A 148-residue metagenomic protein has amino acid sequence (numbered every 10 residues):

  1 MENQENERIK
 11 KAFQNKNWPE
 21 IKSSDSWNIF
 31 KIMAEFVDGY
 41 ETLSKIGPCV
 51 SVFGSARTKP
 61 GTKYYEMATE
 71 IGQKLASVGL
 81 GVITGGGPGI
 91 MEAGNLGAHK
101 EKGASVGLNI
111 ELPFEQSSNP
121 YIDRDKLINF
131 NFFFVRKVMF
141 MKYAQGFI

Functional and structural regions predicted by a protein language model:
M1-E2: Charged, compositionally biased N-terminal leader segments and the immediate start of the first structured element
E5-N6, N15-L108, Q116-S117: Glycine-rich beta-alpha loop segments
G89-F147: Acidic/glycine-enriched connector segments
